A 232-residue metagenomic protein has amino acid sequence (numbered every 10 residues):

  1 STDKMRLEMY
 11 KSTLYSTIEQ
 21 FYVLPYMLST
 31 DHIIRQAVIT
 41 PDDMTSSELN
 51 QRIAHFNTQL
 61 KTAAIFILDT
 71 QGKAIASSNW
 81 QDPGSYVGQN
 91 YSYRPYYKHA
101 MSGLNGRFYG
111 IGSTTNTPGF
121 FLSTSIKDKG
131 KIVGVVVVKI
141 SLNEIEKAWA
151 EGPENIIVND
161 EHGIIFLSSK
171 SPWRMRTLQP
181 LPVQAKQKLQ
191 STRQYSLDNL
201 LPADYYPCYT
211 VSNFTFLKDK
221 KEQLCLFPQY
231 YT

Functional and structural regions predicted by a protein language model:
S1-T40, N105: Juxtamembrane extracytoplasmic/periplasmic/luminal helical "stalk" adjacent to the first N-terminal
K4, Y26, S46-A54: Short amphipathic alpha-helical segments
E48-Q59, K127, V135-K188: Solvent-exposed, extracytoplasmic
T58, I75-A148: Extracytoplasmic/periplasmic ligand-binding sensor regions of membrane-associated signaling proteins
T62-A64, F121-L122, P153-N155: Short loop/turn microsegments at loop-to-beta-strand junctions
I65-K73, S77, N155-I165: Short hydrophobic alpha-helical segments used for membrane anchoring or interfacial signaling
Y97-R107, N155-E161, V183-A203: Short, solvent-exposed cationic patches
Q184-T232: Extracellular/periplasmic juxtamembrane segments that couple receptor/chemosensory ectodomains to their
